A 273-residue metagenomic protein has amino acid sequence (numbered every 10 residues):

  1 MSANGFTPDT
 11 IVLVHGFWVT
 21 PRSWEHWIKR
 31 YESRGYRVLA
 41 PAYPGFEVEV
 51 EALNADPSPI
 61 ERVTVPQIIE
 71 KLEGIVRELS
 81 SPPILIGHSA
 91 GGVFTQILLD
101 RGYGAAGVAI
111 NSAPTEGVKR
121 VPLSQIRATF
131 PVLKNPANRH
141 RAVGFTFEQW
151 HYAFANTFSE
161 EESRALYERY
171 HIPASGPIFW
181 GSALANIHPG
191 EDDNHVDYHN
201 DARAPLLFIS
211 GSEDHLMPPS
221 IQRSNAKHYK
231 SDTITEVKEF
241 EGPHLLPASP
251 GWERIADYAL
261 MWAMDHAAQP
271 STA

Functional and structural regions predicted by a protein language model:
G16-V19, S89, S212-E213: Active-site glycine-rich loops that stabilize anionic/oxyanionic intermediates across multiple enzyme folds
E32-N54: Conserved alpha/beta-hydrolase
I84-V118: Conserved hydrolase catalytic core segment
G104-H140, W180-I187: Flexible "cap/lid" loop of the alpha/beta hydrolase fold
Q125-P173, P177: Helix-rich cap/lid subdomain of alpha/beta-hydrolase
A202, F208-S210, D214: Short beta-strand/loop motif that positions the catalytic acidic residue of the alpha/beta-hydrolase fold
A204, P218-H228: Short alpha-helix in the alpha/beta-hydrolase fold that links the catalytic acid
E236-A273: Catalytic active-site module of serine/aspartate enzymes centered on a nucleophile-bearing elbow/loop
